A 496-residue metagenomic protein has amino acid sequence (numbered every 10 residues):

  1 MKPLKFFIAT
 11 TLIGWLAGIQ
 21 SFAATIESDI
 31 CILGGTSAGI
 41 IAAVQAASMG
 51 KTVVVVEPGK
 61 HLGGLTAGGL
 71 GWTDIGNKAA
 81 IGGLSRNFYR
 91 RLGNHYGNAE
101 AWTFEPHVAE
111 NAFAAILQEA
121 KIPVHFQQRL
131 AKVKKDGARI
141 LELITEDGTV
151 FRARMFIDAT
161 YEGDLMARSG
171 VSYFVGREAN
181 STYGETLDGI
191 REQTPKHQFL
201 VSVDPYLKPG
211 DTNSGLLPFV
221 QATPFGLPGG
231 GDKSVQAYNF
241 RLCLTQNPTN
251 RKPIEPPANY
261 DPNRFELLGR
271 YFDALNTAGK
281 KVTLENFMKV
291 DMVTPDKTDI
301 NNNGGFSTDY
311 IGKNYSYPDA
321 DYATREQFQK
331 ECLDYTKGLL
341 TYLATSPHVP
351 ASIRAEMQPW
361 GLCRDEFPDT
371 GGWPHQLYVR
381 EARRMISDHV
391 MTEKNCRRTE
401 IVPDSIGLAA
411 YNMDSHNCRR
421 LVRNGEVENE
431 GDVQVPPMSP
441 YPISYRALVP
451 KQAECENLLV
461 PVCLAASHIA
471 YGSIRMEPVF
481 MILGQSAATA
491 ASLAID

Functional and structural regions predicted by a protein language model:
M1-F6: Positively charged n-region of N-terminal signal peptides that target proteins for export
F7-G18: Bacterial N-terminal signal peptides
S21-A23: Boundary at the C-terminal end of the N-terminal hydrophobic targeting segment
T25-A38: Beta1/beta-strand and adjacent pyrophosphate-binding region of the FAD-binding site in flavoprotein oxidoreductases
C31, D74-N77, G97-T103, R152 (+2 more regions): Second-shell loop/turn segments in exported
Q45, K51-T52, V56-K132, D136 (+2 more regions): Conserved N-terminal/central alpha/beta ligand/cofactor-binding core
K134-V150: Conserved beta-strand-loop-beta-strand element in the redox core of flavoprotein oxidoreductases
T149-M155, A159-D496: Flavin (FAD/FMN)-binding glycine-rich loop and adjacent Rossmann-like elements that form
